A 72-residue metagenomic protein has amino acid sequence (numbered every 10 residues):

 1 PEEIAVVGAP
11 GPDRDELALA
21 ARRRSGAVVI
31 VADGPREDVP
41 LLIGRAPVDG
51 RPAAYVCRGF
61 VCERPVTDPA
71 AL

Functional and structural regions predicted by a protein language model:
P1-L72: Aromatic (Trp/Tyr) and acidic
